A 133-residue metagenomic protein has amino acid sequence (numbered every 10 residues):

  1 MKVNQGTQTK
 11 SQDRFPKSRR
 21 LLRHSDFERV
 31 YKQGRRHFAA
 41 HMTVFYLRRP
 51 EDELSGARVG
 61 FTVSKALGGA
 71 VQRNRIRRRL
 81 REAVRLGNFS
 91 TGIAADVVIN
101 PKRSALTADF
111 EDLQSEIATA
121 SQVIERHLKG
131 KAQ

Functional and structural regions predicted by a protein language model:
M1-Q133: Positively charged, solvent-exposed patches that mediate nucleic-acid binding
